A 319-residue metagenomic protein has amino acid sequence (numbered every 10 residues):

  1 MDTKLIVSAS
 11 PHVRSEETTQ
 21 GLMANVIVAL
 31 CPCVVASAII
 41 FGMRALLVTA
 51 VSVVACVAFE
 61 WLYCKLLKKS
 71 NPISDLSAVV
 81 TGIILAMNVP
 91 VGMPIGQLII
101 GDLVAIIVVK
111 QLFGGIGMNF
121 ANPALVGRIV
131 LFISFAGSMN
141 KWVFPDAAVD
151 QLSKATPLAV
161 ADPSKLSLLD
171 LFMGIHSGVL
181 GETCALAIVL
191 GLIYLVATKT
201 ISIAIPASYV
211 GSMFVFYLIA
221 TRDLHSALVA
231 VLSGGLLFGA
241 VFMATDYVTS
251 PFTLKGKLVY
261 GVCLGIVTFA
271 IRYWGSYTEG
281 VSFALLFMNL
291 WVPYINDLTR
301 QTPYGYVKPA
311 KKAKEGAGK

Functional and structural regions predicted by a protein language model:
M1-V53, V57, E315-K319: N-terminal signal-anchor module of multipass membrane proteins
A29-A36, E60, A78-A86, D102-V109 (+4 more regions): Hydrophobic, membrane-inserted alpha-helices
G42-A55, G92-G101, L171, I175-A185 (+1 more regions): Structural signature of hydrophobic alpha-helical transmembrane segments
A58-S70, I106-M118, I188-T198, V241-S250: C-terminal ends of transmembrane helices
S77-A78, I83-V149: Membrane-interface helix-loop-helix junctions at boundaries between adjacent transmembrane segments
G117-V189: Long hydrophobic alpha-helical segments that form multi-pass transmembrane helix bundles in integral membrane proteins
F120, A124, P206, L228-L236 (+2 more regions): Loop-to-transmembrane alpha-helix initiation sites
G275-K308: Membrane-helix cytosolic exit motif
